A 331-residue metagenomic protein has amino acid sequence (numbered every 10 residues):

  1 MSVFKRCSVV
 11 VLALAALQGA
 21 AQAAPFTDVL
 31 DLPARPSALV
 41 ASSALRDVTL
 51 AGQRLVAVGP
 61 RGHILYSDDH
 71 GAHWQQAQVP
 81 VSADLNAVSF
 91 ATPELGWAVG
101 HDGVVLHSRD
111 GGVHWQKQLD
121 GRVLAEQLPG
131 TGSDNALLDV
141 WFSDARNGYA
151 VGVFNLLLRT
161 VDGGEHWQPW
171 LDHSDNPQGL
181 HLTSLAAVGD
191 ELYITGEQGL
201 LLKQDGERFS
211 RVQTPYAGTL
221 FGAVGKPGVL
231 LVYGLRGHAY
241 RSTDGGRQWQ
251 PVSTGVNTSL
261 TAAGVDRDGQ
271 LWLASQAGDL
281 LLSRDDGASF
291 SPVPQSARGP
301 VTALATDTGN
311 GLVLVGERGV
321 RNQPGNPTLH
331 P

Functional and structural regions predicted by a protein language model:
M1-V9: Bacterial N-terminal signal peptides that target proteins for export
S8-Q18: Bacterial N-terminal signal peptides
Q22-P331: Residue-level hotspots at or immediately adjacent to binding/recognition sites across diverse folds
